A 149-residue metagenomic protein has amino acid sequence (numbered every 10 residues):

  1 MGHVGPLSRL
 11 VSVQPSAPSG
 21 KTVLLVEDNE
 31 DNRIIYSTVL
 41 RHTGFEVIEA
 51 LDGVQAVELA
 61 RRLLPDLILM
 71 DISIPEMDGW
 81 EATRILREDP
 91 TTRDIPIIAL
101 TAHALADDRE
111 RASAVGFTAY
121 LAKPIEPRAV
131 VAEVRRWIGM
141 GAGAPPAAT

Functional and structural regions predicted by a protein language model:
E27: Conserved acidic carboxylate
I34-H42: Charged docking surfaces used in two-component/phosphorelay signaling
G44-L51, L59, L121: Short hydrophobic/Thr-rich beta-strand motif most characteristic of the beta2 strand and flanking loop of CheY-like
L63-L69, I74: Active-site beta3 strand of CheY-like receiver
P75, R93, L105, K123: The feature encodes the CheY-like receiver
I125-V134: C-terminal output helix
